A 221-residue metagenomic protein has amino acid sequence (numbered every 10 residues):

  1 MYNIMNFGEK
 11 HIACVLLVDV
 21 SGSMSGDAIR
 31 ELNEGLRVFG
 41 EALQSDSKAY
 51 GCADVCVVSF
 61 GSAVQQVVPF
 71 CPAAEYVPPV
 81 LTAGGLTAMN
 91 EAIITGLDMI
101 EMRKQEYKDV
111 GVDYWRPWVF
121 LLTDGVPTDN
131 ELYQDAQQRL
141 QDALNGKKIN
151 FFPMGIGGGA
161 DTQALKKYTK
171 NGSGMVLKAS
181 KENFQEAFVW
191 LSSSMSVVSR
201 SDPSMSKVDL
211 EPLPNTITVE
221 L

Functional and structural regions predicted by a protein language model:
M1-V15, V20-R30, Q44, K104-Y114: Acidic, polar low-complexity linker/tail segments
V18-S21, L32, V57, G96 (+1 more regions): DG-centered beta-turn motif at the end of beta-strands
M24, A63-T95, V126, A143 (+1 more regions): Short, charged loop segments at secondary-structure junctions
L32-S45: An active-site-proximal "capping" alpha-helix that borders the catalytic cofactor pocket
G51-V80, T162-K170: Short beta-strand-loop
Y76-W115, N150-Q163, E182-W190: Von Willebrand factor
G125-Y168: VWA/integrin I-like adhesion module and closely mimicked acidic/polar interface patches used
P153, G157-P214, L221: Von Willebrand factor A/integrin I-like adhesion domains
